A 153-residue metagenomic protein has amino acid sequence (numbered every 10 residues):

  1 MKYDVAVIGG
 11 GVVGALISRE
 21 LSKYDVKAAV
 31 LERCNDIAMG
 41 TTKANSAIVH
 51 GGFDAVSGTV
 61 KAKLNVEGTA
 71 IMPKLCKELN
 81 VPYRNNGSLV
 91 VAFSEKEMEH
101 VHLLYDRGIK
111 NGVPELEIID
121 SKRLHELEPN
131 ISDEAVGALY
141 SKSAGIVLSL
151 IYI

Functional and structural regions predicted by a protein language model:
Y3-V30: N-terminal Rossmann-like FAD-binding beta1-loop-alpha1 element of flavoenzymes
G11, C34, A47: Proline-glycine-enriched beta-turn/loop adjacent to the NAD(P) cofactor-binding site in Rossmann-like oxidoreductases
S22-A44: Glycine-rich FAD pyrophosphate-binding loop
A47-L127, V136: Dinucleotide-binding Rossmann-like beta1-alpha1 core, especially the glycine-rich loop that anchors the ADP
D133: The feature captures the short pre-catalytic strand/loop hairpin that immediately precedes and shapes the active-site
S141-V147: Glycine-rich "substrate-gating" loop/helix at the edge of Rossmann-like oxidoreductase active sites
Y152-I153: Conserved small/polar residues in nucleotide/adenosyl-binding loops
